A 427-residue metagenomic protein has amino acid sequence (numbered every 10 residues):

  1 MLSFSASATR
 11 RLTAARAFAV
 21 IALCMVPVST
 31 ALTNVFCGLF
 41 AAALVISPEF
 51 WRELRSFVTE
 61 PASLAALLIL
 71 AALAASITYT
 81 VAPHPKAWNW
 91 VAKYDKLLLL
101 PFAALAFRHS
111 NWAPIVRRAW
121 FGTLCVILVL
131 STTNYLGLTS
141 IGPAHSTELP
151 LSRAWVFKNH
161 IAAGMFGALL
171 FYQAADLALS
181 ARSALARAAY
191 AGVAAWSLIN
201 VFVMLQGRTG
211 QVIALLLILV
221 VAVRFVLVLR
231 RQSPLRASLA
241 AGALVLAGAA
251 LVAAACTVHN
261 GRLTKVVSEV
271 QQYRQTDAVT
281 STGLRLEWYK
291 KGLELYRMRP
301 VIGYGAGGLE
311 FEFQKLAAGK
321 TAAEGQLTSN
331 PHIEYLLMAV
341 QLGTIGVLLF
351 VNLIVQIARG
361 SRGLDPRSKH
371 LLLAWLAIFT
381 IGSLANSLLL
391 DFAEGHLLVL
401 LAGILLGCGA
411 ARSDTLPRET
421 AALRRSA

Functional and structural regions predicted by a protein language model:
M1-N89, R108-F121, L177-A189, L235-L239 (+1 more regions): Transmembrane signal-anchor hairpin modules in multi-pass inner-membrane enzymes, especially those that act on
T33-L44, N89-F102, I161-L177, G210-R224 (+3 more regions): Hydrophobic core segments of transmembrane alpha-helices in multi-pass, intramembrane catalytic enzymes
L39-V45, A214, I218-V221, L353 (+3 more regions): Transmembrane alpha-helices of multi-pass inner-membrane enzymes
L44-E53, L215-A243: Perimembrane helix-loop-helix junctions
P114-L149, W155-L229, L244-C256, Q356 (+2 more regions): Alpha-helical transmembrane segments of multi-pass inner-membrane proteins
M204-L205, F225-T276, K290-M298, A306: A membrane-periplasm/extracellular boundary helix in multi-pass inner-membrane enzymes that assemble envelope glycans
Q275-K290, E294, M298, I302-L342: Long extracytoplasmic/lumenal interhelical loops at the membrane interface of multi-pass membrane proteins
Q341-A377: Hydrophobic transmembrane alpha-helices and their immediate junctions
